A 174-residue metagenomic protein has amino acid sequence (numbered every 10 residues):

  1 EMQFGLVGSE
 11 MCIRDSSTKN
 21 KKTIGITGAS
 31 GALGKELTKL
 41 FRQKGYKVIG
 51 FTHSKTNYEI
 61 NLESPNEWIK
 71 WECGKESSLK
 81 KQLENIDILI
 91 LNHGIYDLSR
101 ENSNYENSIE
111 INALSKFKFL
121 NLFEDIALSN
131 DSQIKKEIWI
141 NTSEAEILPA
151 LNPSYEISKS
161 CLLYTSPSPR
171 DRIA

Functional and structural regions predicted by a protein language model:
E1-D15, Y164-A174: Single conserved hydrophobic/aromatic residue that forms the stacking wall/gate of nucleotide- or nucleobase-binding
T27-K39: N-terminal Rossmann NAD(P)H-binding glycine-rich loop of SDR-like oxidoreductase domains
Y46-Y58: Conserved glycine-rich Rossmann-like NAD(P)H-binding loop of the short-chain dehydrogenase/reductase
E59-E76: Rossmann-fold cofactor-recognition segment
I90-L98: Conserved NAD(P)H cofactor-binding loop of Rossmann-fold oxidoreductase domains
S99-N112: Short alpha-helical oligomerization interface
I111-Q133: Amphipathic alpha-helical dimer-interface segment in Rossmann-like NAD(P)H-dependent oxidoreductases
I134-S166: Catalytic loop of short-chain dehydrogenase/reductase
